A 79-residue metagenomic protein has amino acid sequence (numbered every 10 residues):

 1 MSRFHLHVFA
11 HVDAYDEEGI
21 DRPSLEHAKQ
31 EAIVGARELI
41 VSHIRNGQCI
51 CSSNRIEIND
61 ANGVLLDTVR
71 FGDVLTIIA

Functional and structural regions predicted by a protein language model:
M1, E18-G19, V34-E38: A short linear-motif detector with a strong N-terminal bias
M1-D16: Short aromatic-glycine-(Arg/Gly/Cys) micro-motifs in beta-strand/loop hairpins
F4-L6, A28, I56-I58: Generic recognition of well-ordered secondary-structure surfaces with a strong bias for beta-strand segments
A14-L25: A short, exposed loop/beta-hairpin motif centered on an aromatic-Gly-Thr core
L25-S42: A short, charged, amphipathic alpha-helix used as a generic interaction element across diverse proteins
E38-A79: Short, mixed-charge low-complexity intrinsically disordered segments
